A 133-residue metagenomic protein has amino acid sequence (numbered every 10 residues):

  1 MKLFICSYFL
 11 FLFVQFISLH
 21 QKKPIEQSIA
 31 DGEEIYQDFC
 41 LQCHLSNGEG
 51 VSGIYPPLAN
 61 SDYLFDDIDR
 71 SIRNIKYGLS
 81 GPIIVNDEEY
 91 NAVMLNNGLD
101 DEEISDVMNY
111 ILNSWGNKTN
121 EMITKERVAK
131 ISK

Functional and structural regions predicted by a protein language model:
M1-Q27: Bacterial Sec-dependent N-terminal signal peptides
S18-I35, G50, I54, K130: Electrostatic cytochrome c docking/interface patches
I29, Q42-P82: A contiguous binding-surface segment within folded domains or other stable secondary-structure elements
G32, Y36-S46, V107, I111: The canonical Cys-X-X-Cys-His
S52-A59, S80-K133: Axial heme c-ligation environment in periplasmic c-type cytochrome domains
